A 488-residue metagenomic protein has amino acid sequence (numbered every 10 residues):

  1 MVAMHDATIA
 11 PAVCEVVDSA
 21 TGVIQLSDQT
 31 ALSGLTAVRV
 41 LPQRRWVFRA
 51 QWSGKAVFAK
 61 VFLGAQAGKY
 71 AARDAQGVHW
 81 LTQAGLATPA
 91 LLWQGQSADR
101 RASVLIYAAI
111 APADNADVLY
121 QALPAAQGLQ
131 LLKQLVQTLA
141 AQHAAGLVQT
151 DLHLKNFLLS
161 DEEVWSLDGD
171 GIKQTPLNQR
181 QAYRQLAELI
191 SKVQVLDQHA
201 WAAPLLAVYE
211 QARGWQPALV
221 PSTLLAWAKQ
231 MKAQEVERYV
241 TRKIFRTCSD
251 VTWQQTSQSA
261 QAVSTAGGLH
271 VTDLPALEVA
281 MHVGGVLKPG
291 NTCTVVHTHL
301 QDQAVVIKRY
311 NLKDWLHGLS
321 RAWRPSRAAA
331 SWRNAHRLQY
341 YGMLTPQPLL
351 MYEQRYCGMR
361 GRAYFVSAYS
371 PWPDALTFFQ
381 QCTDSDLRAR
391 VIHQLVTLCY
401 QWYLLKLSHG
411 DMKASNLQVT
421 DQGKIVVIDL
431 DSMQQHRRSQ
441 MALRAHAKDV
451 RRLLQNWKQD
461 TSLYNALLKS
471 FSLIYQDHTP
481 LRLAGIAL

Functional and structural regions predicted by a protein language model:
M1-L35, T223-G284: Juxta-kinase regulatory segment immediately upstream of eukaryotic protein kinase catalytic domains
I24-N115, Q137-A145, Q149, V263 (+3 more regions): Conserved ATP-binding subdomain of kinase catalytic cores across diverse folds
A75, A109, L152, G169 (+4 more regions): Generic detector of well-ordered alpha-helical packing
N115-P124, A375-D384: AlphaC helix of the protein kinase catalytic domain
L147-L154, L407-A414: Catalytic-loop of the protein kinase fold
N156-L167, N416-I428: Conserved protein kinase catalytic/activation segment
W165-K229, I425-L488: C-lobe/activation-segment region of protein kinase-like
